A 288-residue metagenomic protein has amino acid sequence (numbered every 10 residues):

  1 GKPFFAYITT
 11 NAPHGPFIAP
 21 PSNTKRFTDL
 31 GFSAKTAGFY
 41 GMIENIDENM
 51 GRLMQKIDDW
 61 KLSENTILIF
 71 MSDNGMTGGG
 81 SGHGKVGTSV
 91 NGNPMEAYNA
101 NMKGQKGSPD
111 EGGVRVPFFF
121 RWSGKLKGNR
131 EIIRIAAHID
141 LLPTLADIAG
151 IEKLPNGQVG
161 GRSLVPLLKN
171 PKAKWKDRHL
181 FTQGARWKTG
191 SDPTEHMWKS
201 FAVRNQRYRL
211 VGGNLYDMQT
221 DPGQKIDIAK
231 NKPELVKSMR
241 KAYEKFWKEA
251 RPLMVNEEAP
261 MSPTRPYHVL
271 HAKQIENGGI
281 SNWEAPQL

Functional and structural regions predicted by a protein language model:
G1-A6, L62-L68, V116, K176-R178 (+1 more regions): Loop/turn elements at helix/coil->beta-strand transitions in domains of secreted/extracellular proteins
G1-G38, T77-V86: Active-site His/acidic residue clusters
F4-T9, I43, M50, I67-S72 (+2 more regions): Beta-strand elements within well-structured catalytic alpha/beta cores of enzymes that handle phosphate/sulfate esters
A6-I18, F70-G78, G160-G161, G184-W187 (+1 more regions): Short, solvent-exposed turn/loop segments enriched in Gly/Ser/Thr/Pro and often Arg
P16-P21, Q55-K125, A137, N277 (+1 more regions): Histidine-centered active-site microenvironments of extracellular/periplasmic hydrolases and transferases
K25-T66, G92-N93, N99: A long, amphipathic alpha-helix that forms part of the scaffold/cap immediately adjacent to metal-dependent active
G80-E111, L126-R130, R134-M218, A285: C-terminal cap/loop subdomain of S1 sulfatases and analogous C-terminal strand-loop tails that border
N93, L141, L210, M218 (+1 more regions): Long, internal low-complexity/basic segments
